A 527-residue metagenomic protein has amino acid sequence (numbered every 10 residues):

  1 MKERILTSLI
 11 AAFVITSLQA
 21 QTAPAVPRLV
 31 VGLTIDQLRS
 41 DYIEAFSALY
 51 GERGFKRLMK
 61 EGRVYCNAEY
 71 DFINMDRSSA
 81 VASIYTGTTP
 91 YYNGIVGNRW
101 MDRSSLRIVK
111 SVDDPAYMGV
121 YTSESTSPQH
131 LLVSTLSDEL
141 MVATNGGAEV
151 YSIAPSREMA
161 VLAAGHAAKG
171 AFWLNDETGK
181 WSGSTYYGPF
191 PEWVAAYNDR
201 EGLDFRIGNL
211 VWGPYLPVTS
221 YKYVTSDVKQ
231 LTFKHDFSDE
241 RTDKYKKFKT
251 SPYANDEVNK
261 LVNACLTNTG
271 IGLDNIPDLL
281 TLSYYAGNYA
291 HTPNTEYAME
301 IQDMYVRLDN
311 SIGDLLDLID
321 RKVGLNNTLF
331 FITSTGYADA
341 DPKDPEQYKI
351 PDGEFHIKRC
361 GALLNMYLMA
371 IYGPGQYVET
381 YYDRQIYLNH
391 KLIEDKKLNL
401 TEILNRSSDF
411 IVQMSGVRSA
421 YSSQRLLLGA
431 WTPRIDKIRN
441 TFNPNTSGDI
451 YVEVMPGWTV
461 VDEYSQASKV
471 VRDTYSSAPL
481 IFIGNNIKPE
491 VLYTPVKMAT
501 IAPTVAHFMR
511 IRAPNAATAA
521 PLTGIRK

Functional and structural regions predicted by a protein language model:
M1-V26: Bacterial Sec-dependent N-terminal signal peptides
V26-V31, E61-C66, Y92, N145-V150 (+5 more regions): Loop/turn elements at helix/coil->beta-strand transitions in domains of secreted/extracellular proteins
P27-R39, L58, I84, L140 (+7 more regions): Beta-strand elements within well-structured catalytic alpha/beta cores of enzymes that handle phosphate/sulfate esters
R39-A45, A68-D71, Y121-P128, Y245-P252 (+5 more regions): Second-shell loop/turn segments in exported
I43-Y92, E149-I153: Short, structured active-site-proximal loop/turn typified by the sulfatase FGly-forming signature C/S-X-P-X-R
N67, D76, N98-S123, V133 (+7 more regions): Secreted, luminal/periplasmic, and some membrane-associated catalytic domains that remodel anionic oxygen-ester
T89, G97-I276, Y285-T292, Q413-S415 (+1 more regions): His/Asp/Glu-rich, glycine-adjacent segments that coordinate divalent cations and/or stabilize oxyanion chemistry on
R359-L398, A467-M509, T523-K527: Substrate-binding rim/cap in mid-to-C-terminal beta-strand-loop elements of soluble/periplasmic
